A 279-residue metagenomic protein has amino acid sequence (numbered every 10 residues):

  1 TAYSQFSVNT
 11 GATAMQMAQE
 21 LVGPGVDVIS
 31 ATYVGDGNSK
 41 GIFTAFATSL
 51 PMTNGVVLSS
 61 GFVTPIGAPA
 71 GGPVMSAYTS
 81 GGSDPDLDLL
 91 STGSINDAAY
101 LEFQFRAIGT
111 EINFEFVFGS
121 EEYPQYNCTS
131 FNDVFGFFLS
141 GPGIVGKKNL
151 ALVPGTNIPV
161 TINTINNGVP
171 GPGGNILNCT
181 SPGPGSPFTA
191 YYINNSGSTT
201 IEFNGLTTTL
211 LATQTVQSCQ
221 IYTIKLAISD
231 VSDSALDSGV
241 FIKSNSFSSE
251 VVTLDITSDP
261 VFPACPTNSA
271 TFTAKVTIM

Functional and structural regions predicted by a protein language model:
T1-A2, M279: Accessible peptide chain termini
A2-V251: Aromatic (Trp/Tyr/Phe) and Gly/Pro-enriched flexible surface segments
S248-M279: Proline- and Ser/Thr-rich low-complexity, intrinsically disordered segments
